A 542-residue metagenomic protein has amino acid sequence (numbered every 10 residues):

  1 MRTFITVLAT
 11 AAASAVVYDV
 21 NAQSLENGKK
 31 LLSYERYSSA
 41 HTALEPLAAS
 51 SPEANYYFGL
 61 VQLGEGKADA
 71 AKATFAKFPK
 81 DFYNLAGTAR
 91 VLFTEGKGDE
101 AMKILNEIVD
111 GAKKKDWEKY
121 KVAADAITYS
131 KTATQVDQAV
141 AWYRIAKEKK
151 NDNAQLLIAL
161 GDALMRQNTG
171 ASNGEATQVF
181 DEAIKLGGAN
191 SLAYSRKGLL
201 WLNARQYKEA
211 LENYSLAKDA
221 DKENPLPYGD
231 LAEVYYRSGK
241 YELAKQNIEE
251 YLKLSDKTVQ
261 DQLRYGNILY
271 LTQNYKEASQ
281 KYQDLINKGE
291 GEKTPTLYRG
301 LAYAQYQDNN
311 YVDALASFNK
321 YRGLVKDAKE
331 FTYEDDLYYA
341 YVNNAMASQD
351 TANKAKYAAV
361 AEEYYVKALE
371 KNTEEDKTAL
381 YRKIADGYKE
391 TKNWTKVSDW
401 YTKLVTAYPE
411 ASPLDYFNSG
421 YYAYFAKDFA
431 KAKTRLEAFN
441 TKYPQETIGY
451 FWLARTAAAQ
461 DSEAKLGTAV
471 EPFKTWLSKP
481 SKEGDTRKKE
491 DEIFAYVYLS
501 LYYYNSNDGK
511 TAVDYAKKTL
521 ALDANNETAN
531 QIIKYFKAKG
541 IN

Functional and structural regions predicted by a protein language model:
M1-N27, F536: Bacterial Sec-dependent N-terminal signal peptides
V20-S506, Y515-K517, A521, T528-N542: Alpha-solenoid helical repeat scaffolds
G509: C-terminal catalytic core of tyrosine-transesterase DNA break-rejoin enzymes
